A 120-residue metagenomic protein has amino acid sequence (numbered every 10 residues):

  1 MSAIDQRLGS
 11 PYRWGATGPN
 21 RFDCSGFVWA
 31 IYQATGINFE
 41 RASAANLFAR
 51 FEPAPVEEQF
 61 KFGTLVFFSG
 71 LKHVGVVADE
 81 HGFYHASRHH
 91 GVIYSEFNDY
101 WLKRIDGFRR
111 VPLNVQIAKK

Functional and structural regions predicted by a protein language model:
M1, I37-D99: ...with weaker cross-activation on analogous glycine-rich loops/strands in unrelated enzymes
S2, Q6-L8, R88-H89, R110-K120: Extracytoplasmic and endomembrane cell-envelope/extracellular-matrix remodeling and assembly machinery
R7-F62, D106, V111-L113: Catalytic cysteine-centered active-site loop
W29, H73, G82, L113-Q116: Generic "edge-of-domain/loop-turn" microfeature
K103: Conserved ATP-binding module of the ATP-grasp superfamily
